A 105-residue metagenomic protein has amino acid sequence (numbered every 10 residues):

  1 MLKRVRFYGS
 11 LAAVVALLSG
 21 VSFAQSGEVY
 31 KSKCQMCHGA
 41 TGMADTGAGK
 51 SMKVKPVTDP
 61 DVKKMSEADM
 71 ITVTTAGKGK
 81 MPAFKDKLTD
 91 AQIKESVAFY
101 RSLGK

Functional and structural regions predicted by a protein language model:
M1-Q25, K105: N-terminal export/targeting leaders of redox proteins
G20-S22, H38, M70-V73, Q92: Generic hydrophobic secondary-structure packing signal
V21, K31-C34, L88: A composition/secondary-structure signal for short, hydrophobic, low-basic-content segments with alpha-helix propensity
G27-V54, A76-K80, S102-K105: Periplasmic/extracellular electron-transfer cofactor-ligation site, primarily the c-type cytochrome heme-c attachment
K55-A68, F84-Q92: Electron-transfer interface patches adjacent to heme c in soluble/periplasmic c-type cytochromes and di-/multiheme
K63-G79: Short Fe-S-cluster ligation motifs
V73-T74, D86-K105: C-terminal capping alpha-helices of c-type cytochrome domains
